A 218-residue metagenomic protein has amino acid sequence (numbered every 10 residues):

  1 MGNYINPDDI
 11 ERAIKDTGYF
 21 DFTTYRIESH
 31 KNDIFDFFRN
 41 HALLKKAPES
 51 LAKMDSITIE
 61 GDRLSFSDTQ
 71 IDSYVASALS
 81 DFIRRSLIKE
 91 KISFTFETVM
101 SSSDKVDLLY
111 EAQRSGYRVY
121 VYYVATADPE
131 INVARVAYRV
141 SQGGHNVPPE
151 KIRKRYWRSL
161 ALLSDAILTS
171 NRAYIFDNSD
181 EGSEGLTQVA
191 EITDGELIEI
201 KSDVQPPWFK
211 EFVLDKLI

Functional and structural regions predicted by a protein language model:
M1-G2, K91, S115-Y120, T169-R172: Short glycine-/polar-rich loops that comprise or flank the Walker A/P-loop and associated switch/sensor motifs
M1-K89: Conserved substrate/cofactor phosphate-moiety recognition/catalytic segment in nucleotide-dependent phosphotransferases
R12-I14, D128-R135, S183-G185: Switch/connector loops and helix/strand junctions flanking conserved nucleotide-binding motifs in nucleotide-processing
R85-I88, S93, E111-G116: Conserved catalytic network of the ASCE P-loop NTPase/AAA+ motor domain
E97-K105, T126: Acidic, metal-coordinating catalytic cores used for nucleic-acid/nucleotide bond scission and strand-transfer chemistry
D104-A112: Short Gly/Thr/Asp-enriched flexible loops that form oxyanion-binding sites at enzyme active sites
R114-L160: A glycine- and Lys/Arg-enriched "phosphate-lid" helix/loop adjacent to the NTP-binding pocket of small-molecule kinases
D165-I218: NTP-dependent small-molecule kinase module
